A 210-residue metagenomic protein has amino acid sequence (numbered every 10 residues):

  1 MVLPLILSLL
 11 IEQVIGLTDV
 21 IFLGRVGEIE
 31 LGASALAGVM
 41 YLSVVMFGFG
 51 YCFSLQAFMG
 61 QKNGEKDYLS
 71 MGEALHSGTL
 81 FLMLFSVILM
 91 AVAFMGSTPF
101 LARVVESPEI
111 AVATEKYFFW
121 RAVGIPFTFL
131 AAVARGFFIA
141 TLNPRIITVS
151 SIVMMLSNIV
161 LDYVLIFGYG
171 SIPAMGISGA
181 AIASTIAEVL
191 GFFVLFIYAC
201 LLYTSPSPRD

Functional and structural regions predicted by a protein language model:
M1-L9: N-terminal membrane topogenesis motif
V2, A35-G38, L82, R121 (+3 more regions): Residue-level recognition of transmembrane alpha-helices in multi-pass small-molecule transporters/permeases
L7, D19-L23, S34, M59-G64 (+9 more regions): Hydrophobic/aromatic residues within transmembrane alpha-helices of membrane transport systems, especially the TMDs
L23-L42, P108-A113, I177-I182: Interfacial/gating helices of multi-pass transporter permease domains
L31-F94, T128-I147: Small-residue-rich hydrophobic transmembrane alpha-helices
I88-F119: Short membrane-interface helical motifs at transmembrane helix boundaries in multi-pass membrane transporters
S150-V164, I172-L202: Hydrophobic alpha-helical transmembrane segments
Y203-D210: Conserved small/polar residues in nucleotide/adenosyl-binding loops
